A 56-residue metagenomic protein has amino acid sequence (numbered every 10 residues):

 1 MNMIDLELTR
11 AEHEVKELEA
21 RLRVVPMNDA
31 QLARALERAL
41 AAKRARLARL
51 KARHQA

Functional and structural regions predicted by a protein language model:
M1-H13, N28, A35: Short, charge/polar-rich alpha-helical segments
M1-M3, A52-A56: Short intrinsically disordered terminal tails
A11-V25, K43, L47-L50: Non-transmembrane amphipathic alpha-helical segments
